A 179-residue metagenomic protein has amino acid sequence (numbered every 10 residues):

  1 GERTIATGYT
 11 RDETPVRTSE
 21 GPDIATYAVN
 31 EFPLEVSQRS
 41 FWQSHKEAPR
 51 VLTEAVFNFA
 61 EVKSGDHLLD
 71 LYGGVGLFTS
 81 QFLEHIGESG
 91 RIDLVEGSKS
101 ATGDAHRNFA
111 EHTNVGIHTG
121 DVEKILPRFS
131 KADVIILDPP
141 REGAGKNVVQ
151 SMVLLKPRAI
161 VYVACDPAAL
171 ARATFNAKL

Functional and structural regions predicted by a protein language model:
G1-L137, E142, N147-Q150, K156: Accessory RNA-recognition modules of RNA-modification enzymes
Q150-L154, R158-L179: C-terminal substrate-binding/active-site "lid" region of AdoMet-derived donor-dependent transferases
